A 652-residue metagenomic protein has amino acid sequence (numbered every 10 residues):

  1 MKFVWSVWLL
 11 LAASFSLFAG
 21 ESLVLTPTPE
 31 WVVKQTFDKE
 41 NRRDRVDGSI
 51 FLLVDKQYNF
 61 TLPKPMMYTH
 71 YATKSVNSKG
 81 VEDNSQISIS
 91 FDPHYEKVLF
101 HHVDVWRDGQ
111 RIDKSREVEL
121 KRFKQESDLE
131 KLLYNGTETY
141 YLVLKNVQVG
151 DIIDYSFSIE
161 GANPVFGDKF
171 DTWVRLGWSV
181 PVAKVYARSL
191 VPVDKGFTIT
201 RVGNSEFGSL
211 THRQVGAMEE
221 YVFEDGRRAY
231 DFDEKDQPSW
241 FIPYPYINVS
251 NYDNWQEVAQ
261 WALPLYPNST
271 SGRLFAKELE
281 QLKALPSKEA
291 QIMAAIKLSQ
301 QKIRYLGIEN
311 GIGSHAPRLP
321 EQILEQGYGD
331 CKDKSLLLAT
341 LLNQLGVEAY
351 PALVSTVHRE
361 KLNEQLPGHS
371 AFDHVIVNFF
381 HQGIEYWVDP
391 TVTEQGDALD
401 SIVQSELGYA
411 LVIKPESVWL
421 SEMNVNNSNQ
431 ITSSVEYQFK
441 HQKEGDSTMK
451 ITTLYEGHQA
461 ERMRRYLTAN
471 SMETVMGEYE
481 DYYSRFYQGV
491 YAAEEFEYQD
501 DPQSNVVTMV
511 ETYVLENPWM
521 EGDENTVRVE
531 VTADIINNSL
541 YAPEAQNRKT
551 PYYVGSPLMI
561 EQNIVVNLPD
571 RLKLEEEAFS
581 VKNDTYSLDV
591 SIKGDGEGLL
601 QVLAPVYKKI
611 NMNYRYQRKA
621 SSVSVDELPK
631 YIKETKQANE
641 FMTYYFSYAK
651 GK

Functional and structural regions predicted by a protein language model:
K2-L10: Sec-dependent signal peptide recognition, specifically the positively charged N-region followed immediately by
A13-S16: N-terminal signal peptide c-region/cleavage motif recognized by signal peptidases
G20-K652: A sensor for short, sequence-defined functional sites
